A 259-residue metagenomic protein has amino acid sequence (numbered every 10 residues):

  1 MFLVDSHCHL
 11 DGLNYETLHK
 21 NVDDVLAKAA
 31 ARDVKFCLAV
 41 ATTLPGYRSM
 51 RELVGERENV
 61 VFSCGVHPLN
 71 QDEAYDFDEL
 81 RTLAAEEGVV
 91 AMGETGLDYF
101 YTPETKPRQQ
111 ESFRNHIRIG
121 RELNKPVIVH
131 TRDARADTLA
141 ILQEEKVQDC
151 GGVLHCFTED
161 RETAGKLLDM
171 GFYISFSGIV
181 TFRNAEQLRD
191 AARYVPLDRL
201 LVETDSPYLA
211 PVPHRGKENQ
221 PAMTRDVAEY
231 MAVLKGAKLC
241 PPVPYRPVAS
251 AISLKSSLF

Functional and structural regions predicted by a protein language model:
M1-F259: Mid-domain alpha/beta scaffold segments of enzyme catalytic cores
